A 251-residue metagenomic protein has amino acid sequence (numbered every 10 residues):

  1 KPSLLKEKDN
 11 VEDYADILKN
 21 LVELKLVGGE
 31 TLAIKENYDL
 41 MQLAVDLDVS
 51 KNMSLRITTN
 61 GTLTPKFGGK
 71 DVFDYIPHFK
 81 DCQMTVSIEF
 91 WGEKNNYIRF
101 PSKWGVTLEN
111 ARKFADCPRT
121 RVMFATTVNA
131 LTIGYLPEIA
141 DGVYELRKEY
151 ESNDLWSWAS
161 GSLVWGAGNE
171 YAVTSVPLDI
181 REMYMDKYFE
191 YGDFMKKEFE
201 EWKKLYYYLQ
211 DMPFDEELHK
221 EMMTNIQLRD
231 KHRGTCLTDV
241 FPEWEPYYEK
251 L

Functional and structural regions predicted by a protein language model:
K1, A15, P177-L178: General structural signal for secondary-structure boundaries
K1-K8, L18-E36, L47-G68, Y75-E109 (+2 more regions): Core AdoMet radical
D9-D16, R112-D116: Short, basic/hydrophobic alpha-helical segments
D13, E36-L43, G68-Y75, Y97 (+2 more regions): A short acidic, amphipathic alpha-helical/loop segment
L43-D48, C117: Short, acidic, metal-binding catalytic loop of nucleotide-sugar glycosyltransferases
P77-T85, K103-Y248: Conserved C-terminal portion of the radical SAM core fold that forms the substrate/S-adenosylmethionine-binding
